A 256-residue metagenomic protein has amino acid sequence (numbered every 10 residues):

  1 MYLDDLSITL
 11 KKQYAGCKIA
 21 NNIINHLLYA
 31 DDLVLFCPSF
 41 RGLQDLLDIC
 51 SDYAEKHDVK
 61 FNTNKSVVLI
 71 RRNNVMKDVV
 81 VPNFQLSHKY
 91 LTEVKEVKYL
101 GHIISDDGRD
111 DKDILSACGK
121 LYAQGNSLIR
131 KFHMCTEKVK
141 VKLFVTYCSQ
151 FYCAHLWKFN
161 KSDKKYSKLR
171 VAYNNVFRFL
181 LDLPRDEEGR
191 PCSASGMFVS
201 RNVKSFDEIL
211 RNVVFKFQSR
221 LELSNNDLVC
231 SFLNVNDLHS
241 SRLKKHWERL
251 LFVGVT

Functional and structural regions predicted by a protein language model:
M1-A30, V34: Active-site palm subdomain of RNA-directed nucleic acid polymerases
N25-L28, T92-E96: Short, flexible turn/loop "capping" segments at secondary-structure junctions
H26-K56, R71-M76, D106-R109: Catalytic palm subdomain of template-directed nucleic-acid polymerases, centered on the conserved carboxylate motif
A30-D31, K65-V67, N73, K98-E222: Non-catalytic, peripheral interaction segments enriched in hydrophobic/basic residues
F40, L47-D48, V81-P82, R211-N212: Short coil/turn segments at secondary-structure boundaries
K60-K95: Short, conserved micro-motifs composed of acidic
A154, K158-F159, V214, R220-T256: Charged boundary/loop elements
